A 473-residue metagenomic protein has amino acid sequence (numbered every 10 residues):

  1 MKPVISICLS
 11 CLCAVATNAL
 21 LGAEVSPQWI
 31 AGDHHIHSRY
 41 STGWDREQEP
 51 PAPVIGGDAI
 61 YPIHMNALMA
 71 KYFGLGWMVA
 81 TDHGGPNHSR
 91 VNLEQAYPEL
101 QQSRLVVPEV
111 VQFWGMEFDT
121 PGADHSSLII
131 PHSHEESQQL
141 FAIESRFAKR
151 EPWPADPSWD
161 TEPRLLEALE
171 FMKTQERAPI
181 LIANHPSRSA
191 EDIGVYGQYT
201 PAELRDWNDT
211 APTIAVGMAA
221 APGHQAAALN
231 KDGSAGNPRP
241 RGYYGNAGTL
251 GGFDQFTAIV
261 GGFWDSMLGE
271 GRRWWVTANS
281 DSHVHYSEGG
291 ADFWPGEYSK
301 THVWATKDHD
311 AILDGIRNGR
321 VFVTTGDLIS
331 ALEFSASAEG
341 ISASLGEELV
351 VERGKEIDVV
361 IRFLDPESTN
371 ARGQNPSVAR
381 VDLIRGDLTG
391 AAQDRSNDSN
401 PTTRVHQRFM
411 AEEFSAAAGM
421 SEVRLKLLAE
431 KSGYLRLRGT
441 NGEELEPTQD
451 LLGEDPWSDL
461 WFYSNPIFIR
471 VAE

Functional and structural regions predicted by a protein language model:
M1-V4: Positively charged n-region of N-terminal signal peptides that target proteins for export
S6-A19: Bacterial N-terminal signal peptides
G22-W29, H37, S41, A80-P86 (+3 more regions): C-terminal functional module detector
E24-Q198, A258-I259, N279, E446-P447 (+2 more regions): A metal-dependent hydrolase metal-coordination microenvironment
L105, E109-V111, S133-F147, Y199-G223 (+2 more regions): Acidic, His- and aromatic-enriched active-site or binding-groove loops in soluble protein domains that engage sugars
G115-M116, N184-P186, A220-G223, T306-K307 (+1 more regions): Fold-independent oxyanion-binding glycine-rich loops and adjacent beta-strand/coil segments at enzyme active sites
W153-F293, T369-T402: Domain-core and long-helix interface of multi-subunit machines
